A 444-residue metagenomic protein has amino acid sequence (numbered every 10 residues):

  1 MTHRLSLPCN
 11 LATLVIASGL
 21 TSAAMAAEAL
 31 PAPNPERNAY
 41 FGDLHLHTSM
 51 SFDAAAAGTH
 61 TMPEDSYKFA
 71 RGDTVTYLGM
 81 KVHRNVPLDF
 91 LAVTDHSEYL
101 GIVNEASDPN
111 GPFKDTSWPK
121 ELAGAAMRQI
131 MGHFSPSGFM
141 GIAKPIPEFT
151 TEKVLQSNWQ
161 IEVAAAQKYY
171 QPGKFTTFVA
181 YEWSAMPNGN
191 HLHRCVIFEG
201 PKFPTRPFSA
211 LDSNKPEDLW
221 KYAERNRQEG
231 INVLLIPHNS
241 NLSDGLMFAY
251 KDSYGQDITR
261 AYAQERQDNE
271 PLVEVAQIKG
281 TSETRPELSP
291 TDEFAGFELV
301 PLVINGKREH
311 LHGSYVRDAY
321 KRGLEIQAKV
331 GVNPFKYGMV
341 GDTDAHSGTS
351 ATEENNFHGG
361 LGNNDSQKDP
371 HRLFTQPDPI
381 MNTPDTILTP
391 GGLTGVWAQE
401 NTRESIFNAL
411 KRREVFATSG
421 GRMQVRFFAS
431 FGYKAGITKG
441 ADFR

Functional and structural regions predicted by a protein language model:
M1-C9: N-terminal secretory signal peptides that target proteins for export/translocation
N10-A23: Bacterial N-terminal signal peptides
A27-P63, Y67, T74-E121, E148-T151 (+5 more regions): C-terminal functional module detector
W118-G141: Low-complexity, serine/threonine/proline-enriched polar segments
I197-F198: Long, charge-dense tracts
K202, D212-N214, E298: Conserved, charged catalytic cores of large soluble enzymes
A210, D218-Y222: Acidic, metal/ion-coordinating pockets
N214-K215, Y254: Ser/Thr/Asn(+Pro)-rich, low-complexity disordered segments
